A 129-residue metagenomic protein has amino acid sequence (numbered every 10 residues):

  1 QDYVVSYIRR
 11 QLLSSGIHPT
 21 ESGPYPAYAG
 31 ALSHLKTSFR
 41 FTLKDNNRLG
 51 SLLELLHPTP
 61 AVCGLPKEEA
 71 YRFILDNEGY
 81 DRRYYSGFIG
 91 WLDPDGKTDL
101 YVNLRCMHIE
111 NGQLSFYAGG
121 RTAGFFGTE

Functional and structural regions predicted by a protein language model:
Q1-L75: Contiguous alpha-helical scaffold segments within structured protein domains that host functional hotspots
C63-E69, F73-E129: Glycine-rich, small/acidic residue-mixed loop/short-helix segments
